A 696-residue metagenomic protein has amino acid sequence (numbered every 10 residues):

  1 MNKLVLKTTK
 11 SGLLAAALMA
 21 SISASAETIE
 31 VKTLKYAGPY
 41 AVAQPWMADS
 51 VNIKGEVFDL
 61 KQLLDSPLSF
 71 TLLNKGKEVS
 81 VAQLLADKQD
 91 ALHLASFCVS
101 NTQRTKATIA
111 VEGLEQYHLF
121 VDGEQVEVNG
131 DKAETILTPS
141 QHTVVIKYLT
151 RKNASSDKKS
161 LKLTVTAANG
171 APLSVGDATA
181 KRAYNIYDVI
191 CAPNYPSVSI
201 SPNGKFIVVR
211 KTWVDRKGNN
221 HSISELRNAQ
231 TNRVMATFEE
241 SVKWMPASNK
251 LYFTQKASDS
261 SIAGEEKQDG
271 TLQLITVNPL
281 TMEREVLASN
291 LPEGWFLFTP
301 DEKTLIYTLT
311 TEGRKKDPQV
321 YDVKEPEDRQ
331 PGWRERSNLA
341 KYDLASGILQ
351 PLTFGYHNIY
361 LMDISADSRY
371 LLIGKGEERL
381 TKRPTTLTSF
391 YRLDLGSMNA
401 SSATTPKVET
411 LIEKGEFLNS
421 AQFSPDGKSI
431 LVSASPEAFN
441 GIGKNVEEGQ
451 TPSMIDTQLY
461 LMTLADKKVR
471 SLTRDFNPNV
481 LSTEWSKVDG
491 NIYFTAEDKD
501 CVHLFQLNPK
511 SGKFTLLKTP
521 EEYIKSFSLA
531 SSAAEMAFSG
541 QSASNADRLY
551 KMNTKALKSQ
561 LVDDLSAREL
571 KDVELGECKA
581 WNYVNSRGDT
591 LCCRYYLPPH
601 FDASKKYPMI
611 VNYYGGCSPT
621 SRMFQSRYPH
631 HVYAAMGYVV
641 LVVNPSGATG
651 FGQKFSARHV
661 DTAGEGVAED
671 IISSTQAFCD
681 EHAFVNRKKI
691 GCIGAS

Functional and structural regions predicted by a protein language model:
S21-S25: N-terminal signal peptide c-region/cleavage motif recognized by signal peptidases
A26-V81, T143, K147-I186: Accessory carbohydrate-binding/adhesion or oligomerization-edge regions at the termini of glycan-active proteins
Q89-V99: Short beta-strands within extracellular/lumenal beta-sheet-rich domains
N101, T105-L119, V144: Aromatic-lined ligand-binding clefts that engage carbohydrates, nucleic acids, or primary amines
A192, K211-I223, M235-F238, Q255-I275 (+11 more regions): A flexible loop/linker signature enriched in serine peptidases of the S9 family
V198-F206, V242-Q255, F296-T304, M362-Y370 (+4 more regions): Blade-terminus and WD-like Trp-Asp/Gly-His loop motifs, strongest in beta-propeller folds
R227-Q230, N278-M282, D343-G347, L395-M398 (+3 more regions): Short loop/turn segments that connect beta-strands within beta-propeller blades
K525-S696: Serine-hydrolase catalytic core recognition
